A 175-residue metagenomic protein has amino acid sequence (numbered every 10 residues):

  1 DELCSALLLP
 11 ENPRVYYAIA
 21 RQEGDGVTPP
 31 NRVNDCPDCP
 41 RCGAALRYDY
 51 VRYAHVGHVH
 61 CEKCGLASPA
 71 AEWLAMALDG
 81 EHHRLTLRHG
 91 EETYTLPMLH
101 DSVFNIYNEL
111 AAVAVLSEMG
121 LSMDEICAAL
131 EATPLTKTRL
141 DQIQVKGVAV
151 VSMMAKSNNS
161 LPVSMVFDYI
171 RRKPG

Functional and structural regions predicted by a protein language model:
D1, M98, R172-G175: Short, intrinsically disordered, charge-balanced linker/junction segments flanking boundaries in proteins
D1-L7: Structural signature of the thiamine diphosphate
E2, I19-E23, A67-S68, P134 (+1 more regions): Glycine-rich beta-alpha junction loops
L7-T95: Extended acidic/charged loop-beta regions that coordinate divalent cations and stabilize anionic phosphate/carboxylate
P30-P37, M154-G175: Active-site beta-alpha connecting loops in nucleotide-dependent enzymes
V56-L66, H100-E131: A conserved, hydrophobic alpha-helical segment in the catalytic core of large ATP/adenylate-utilizing enzymes
G80, V115-A155: Gly/charged, well-structured mid-domain segments that form the phosphate/adenylate-handling core of ATP-dependent
T95-V103, V150-S152: A short glycine/serine-rich beta->alpha loop
